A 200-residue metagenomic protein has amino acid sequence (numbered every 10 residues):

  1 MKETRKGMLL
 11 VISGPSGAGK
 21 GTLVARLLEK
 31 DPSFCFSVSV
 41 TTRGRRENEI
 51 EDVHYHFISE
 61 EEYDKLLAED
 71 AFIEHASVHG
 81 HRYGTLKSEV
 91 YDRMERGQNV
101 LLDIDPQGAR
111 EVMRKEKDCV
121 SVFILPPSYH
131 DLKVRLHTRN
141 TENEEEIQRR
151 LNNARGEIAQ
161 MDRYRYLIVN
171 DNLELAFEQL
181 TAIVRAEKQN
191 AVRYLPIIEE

Functional and structural regions predicted by a protein language model:
M1-L9, P32: Extreme N-terminal, non-catalytic leader segments that precede Walker-type/kinase nucleotide-binding cores
E3, T141-E142, G156-E200: NTP-dependent small-molecule kinase module
S13-P15: P-loop (Walker A) phosphate-binding loop of NTP-binding proteins
K20: Conserved lysine of the Walker
L23-V24: Post-Walker A alpha-helix
L28-S37: Post-Walker A helix-loop "phosphate-sensing" segment adjacent to the P-loop in P-loop NTPases
T41-V100, Q107: ATP-dependent small-molecule kinase phosphotransfer cores that center on conserved nucleotide phosphate-binding segments
V100-D105, R114-R139: Conserved phosphate-donor/acceptor-positioning beta-strand/loop module used by diverse small-molecule
